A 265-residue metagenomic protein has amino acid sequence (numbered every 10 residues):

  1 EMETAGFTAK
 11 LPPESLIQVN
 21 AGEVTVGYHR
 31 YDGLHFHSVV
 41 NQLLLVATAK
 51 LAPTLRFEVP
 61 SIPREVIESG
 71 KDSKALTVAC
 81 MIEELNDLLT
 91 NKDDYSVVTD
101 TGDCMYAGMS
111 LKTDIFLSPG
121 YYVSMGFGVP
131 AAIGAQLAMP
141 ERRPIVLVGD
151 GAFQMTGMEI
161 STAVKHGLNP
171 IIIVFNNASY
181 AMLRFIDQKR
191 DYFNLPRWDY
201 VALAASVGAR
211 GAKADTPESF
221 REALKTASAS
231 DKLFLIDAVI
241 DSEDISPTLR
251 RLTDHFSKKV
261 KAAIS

Functional and structural regions predicted by a protein language model:
E1-V59: Glycine-rich, acidic loop regions that bind phosphate or pyrophosphate groups
Q18-V19, L55, S96-T101, L117-S118 (+2 more regions): General beta-strand structural signal in soluble alpha/beta enzymes
N20, V24, L43-L51, N86-L89 (+4 more regions): Structural signal for hydrophobic packing residues in well-ordered secondary-structure cores of soluble enzyme domains
A21-V24, C104, A178: Short connector loops/turns at beta-strand edges and beta->alpha or beta->beta junctions
D32, H37-N41, Y106-S265: Thiamine diphosphate
V46, I82-T90, D94, L203 (+2 more regions): Solvent-exposed, well-ordered amphipathic alpha-helical segments that flank/support binding or catalytic loops
K50-T54, S73-K74, K92-S96, D231-F234 (+1 more regions): Short secondary-structure junctions and interdomain/linker hinges
E58-E141: Active-site diphosphate/adenylate-binding microenvironment
